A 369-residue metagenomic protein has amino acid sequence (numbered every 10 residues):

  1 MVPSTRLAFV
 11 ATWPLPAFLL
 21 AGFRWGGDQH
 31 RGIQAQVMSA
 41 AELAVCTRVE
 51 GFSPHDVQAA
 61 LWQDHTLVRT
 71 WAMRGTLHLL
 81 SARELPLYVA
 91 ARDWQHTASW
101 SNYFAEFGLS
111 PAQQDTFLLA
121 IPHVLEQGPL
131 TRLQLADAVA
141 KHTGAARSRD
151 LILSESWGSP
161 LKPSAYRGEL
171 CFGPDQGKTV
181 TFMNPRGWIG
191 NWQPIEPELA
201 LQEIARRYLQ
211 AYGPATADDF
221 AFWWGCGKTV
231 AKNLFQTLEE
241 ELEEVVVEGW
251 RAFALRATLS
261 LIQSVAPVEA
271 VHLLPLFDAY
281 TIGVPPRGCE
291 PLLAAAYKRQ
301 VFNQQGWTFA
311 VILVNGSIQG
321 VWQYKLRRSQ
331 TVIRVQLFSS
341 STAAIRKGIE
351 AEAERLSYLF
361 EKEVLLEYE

Functional and structural regions predicted by a protein language model:
M1-R147, V332: Phosphate-backbone binding and catalysis cores of DNA-processing enzymes
A60, R132-A140, S164, A217-A221 (+1 more regions): A short acidic, leucine-rich amphipathic alpha-helix
W62-A72, T76, Y166-D175, E239-V246 (+1 more regions): A short, conserved structural fragment
L79-L85, Q176-I195, A252-S264: Short, cationic-aromatic polyanion-contact patches
P111-P129, P197-G213, F235: Positively charged, polyanion-binding regions of nucleic-acid-associated proteins
Q202-T258: Active-site-proximal binding-pocket segments
L242-Y297: Non-catalytic regulatory appendages
A295, Q300-T308, I312-E369: Glycine-rich, small/acidic residue-mixed loop/short-helix segments
